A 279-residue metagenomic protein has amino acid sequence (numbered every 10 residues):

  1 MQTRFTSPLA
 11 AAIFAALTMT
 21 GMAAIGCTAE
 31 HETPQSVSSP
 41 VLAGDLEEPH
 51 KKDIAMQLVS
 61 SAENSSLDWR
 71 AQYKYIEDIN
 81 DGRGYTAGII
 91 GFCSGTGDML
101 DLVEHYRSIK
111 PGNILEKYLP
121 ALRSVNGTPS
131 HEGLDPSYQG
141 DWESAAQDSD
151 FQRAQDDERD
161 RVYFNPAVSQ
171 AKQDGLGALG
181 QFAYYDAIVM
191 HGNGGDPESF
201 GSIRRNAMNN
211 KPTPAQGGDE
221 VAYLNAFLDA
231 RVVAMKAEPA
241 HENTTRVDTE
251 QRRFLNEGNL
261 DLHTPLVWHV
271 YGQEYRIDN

Functional and structural regions predicted by a protein language model:
Q2-I13: Bacterial N-terminal signal peptides that target proteins for export
A15-T20: Core hydrophobic alpha-helical transmembrane segments of single-pass membrane proteins
M22-C27: N-terminal Sec signal peptide cleavage junction
T28-A43: Short, low-complexity, disordered segments immediately C-terminal to signal peptides in bacterial exported proteins
S39-Q147, A154-D174, L179-N279: Cell-wall polysaccharide-cleaving catalytic domain and substrate-binding groove, primarily in peptidoglycan/chitin
